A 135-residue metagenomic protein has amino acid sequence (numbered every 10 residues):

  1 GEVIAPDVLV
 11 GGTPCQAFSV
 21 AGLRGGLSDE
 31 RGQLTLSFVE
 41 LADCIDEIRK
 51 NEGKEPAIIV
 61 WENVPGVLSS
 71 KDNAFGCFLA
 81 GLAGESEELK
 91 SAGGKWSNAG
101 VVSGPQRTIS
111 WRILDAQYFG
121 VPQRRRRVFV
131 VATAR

Functional and structural regions predicted by a protein language model:
G1-P6, F18-R135: Class I S-adenosyl-L-methionine
V8-V10: N-terminal Rossmann-like NAD(P) cofactor-binding module of classical short-chain dehydrogenase/reductase
T13-P14: Short glycine-/small-residue-rich Rossmann-like dinucleotide-binding loops
